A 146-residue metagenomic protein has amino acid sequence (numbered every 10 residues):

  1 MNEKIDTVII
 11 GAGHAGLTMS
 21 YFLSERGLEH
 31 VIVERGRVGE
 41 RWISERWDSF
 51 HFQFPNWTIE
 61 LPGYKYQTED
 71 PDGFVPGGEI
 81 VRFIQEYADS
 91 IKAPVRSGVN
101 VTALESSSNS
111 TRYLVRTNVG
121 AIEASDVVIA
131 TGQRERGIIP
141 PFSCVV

Functional and structural regions predicted by a protein language model:
E3-I32: N-terminal Rossmann-like FAD-binding beta1-loop-alpha1 element of flavoenzymes
E3-I5, S90-V146: FAD-binding core/adjacent interface of flavoenzyme oxidoreductases
A15, R37-V38, R134: Conserved Rossmann-like nucleotide-cofactor binding loop
S20-F22, I43-S44, I139-S143: Short amphipathic alpha-helical segments
F22, E86-Y87: Alpha-helical scaffold elements within enzyme catalytic domains, especially in hydrolases
R26-G27, D48-F50, C144-V146: Glycine-rich, phosphate-binding/catalytic loops in enzymes
I43-R82: Glycine-rich active-site loop/strand segments that organize a redox cofactor
Y66-P71, G78-I80, Y87-K92, R96-T102: Dinucleotide-binding Rossmann-like beta1-alpha1 core, especially the glycine-rich loop that anchors the ADP
